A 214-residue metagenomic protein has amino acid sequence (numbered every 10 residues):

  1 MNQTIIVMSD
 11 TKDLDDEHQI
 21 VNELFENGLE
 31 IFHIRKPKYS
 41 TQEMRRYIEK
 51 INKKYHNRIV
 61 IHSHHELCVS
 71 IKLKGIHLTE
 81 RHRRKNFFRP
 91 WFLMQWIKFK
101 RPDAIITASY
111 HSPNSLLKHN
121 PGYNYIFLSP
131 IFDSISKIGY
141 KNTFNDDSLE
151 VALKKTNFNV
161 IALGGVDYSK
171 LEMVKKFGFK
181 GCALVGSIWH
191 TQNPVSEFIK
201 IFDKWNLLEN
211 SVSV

Functional and structural regions predicted by a protein language model:
M1-F87, W91, K98-Y125, V151-F158 (+2 more regions): Conserved N-terminal beta1-alpha1 strand-loop-helix module at the mouth
N124-F132: Non-cysteine beta-strand/loop elements that form the S-adenosyl-L-methionine
F132-I138: A short acidic, helix-capping loop that chelates divalent metal ions and anchors anionic groups
N145-E150: Glycine-rich S-adenosyl-L-methionine
K180: Short, glycine/charged-rich "phosphate-handling" switch motifs in NTP-dependent and phosphotransfer domains
